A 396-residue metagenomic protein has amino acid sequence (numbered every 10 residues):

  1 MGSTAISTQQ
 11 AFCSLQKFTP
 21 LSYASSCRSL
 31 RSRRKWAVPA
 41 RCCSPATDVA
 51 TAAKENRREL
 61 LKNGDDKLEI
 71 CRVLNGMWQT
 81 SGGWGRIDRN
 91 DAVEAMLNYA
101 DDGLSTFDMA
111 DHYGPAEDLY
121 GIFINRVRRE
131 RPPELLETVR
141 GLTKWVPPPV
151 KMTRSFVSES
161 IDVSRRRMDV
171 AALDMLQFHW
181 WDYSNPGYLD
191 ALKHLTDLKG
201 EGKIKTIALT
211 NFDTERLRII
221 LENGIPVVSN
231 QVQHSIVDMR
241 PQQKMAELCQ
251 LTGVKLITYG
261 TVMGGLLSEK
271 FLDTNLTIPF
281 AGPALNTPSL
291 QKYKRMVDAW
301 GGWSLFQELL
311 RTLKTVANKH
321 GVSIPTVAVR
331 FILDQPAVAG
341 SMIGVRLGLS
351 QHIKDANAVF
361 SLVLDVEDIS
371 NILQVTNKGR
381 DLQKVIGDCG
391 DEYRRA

Functional and structural regions predicted by a protein language model:
G2-V139: N-terminal binding-site loop/beta-alpha segment at the start of enzyme catalytic domains that lines or forms
R57-L60, W181-Q383, D391-A396: Beta/alpha (TIM)-barrel catalytic core signal, keyed to glycine-rich beta->alpha loops juxtaposed to Asp/Glu that bind
W78-N90, W145-F156, W180-P186: Active-site mouth loops of central-metabolism enzymes
R86-A100, M152-D169, D190, D213-I219: Short, acidic/polar
D101-L104, V170-L173, I204, V227 (+1 more regions): A structural motif
T106-D111, L173-Q177, A208-L209, T326-A328: Short beta-strand segments at enzyme active-site cores
L135-P149, L176-F178: A short, structured active-site edge motif that brings together acidic residues
R165-G187: Active-site groove signature of glycoside hydrolases
